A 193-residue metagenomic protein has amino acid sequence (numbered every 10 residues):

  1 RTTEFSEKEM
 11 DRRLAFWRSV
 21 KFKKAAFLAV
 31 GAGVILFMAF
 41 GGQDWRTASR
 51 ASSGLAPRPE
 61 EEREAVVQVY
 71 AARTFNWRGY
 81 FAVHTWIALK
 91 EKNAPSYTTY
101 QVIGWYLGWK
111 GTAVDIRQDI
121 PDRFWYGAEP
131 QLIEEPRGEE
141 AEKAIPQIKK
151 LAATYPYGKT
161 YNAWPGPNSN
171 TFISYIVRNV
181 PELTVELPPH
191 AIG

Functional and structural regions predicted by a protein language model:
R1-E9: N-terminal amphipathic/basic-hydrophobic helices that include classical n-h-c signal peptides and signal-anchor
T3, E91, V177-R178: Residue-level marker of positions within ordered structural domains that often coincide with functionally constrained
D11-F27, G33-S53, K150-G193: Activation targets extended, charge/polar-rich intrinsically disordered C-terminal tails
G42-P136: Glycine-rich catalytic cores of cysteine/serine-nucleophile enzymes that process amide/ester linkages in cell-envelope
F75, P95, G108-W109, E139 (+2 more regions): A generic structural micro-environment signature that highlights single residues at secondary-structure boundaries
T112-T171: Mid-length scaffold segments of soluble, non-membrane domains
